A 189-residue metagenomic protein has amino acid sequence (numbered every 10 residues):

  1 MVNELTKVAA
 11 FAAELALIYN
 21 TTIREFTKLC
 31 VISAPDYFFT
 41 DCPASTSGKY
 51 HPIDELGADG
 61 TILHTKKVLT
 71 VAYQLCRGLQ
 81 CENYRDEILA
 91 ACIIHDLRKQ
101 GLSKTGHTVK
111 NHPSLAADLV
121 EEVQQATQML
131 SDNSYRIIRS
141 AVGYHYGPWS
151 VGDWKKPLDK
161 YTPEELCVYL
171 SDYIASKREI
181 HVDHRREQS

Functional and structural regions predicted by a protein language model:
M1-T105: Acidic/His-rich, divalent-metal-binding segments that scaffold phosphate/diphosphate chemistry
H64, H95, H112-P113, H145-Y146: Histidine-centered active-site/metal-ligand motif
V68-A72, K110-A126: An active-site-proximal "capping" alpha-helix that borders the catalytic cofactor pocket
A72, C76, G101, V120 (+3 more regions): Short, well-ordered alpha-helical segments in soluble proteins
G78-E82, A126-S131: Inter-helical turn/loop segments and adjacent helix faces that build the functional surface of alpha-helical bundle
I88, T127-Q188: Histidine/acidic-rich helix-loop-helix segments that form or flank divalent-metal centers in metalloenzyme catalytic
K104-T108, K155-K156: Metal-dependent catalytic cores of enzymes that make or break cyclic nucleotides and related phosphoester linkages
H107-N111, Y161: Short, conserved loop/turn and helix-capping segments at secondary-structure boundaries that abut family-defining
